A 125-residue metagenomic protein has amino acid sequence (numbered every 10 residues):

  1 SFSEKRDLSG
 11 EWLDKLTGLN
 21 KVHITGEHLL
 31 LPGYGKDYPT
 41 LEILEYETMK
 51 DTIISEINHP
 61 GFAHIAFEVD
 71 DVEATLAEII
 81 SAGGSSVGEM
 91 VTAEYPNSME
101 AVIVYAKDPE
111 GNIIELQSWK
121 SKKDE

Functional and structural regions predicted by a protein language model:
S1, L19-T25, E42-I43, E68-A74: Short low-complexity stretches enriched in small and charged residues
S1-D37, S81, N97-M99, Y105: Core segments of cupin and vicinal oxygen chelate
R6, D37-Y38, L44-E110: Vicinal oxygen chelate
L116-S118: Conserved SAM-binding loop
K120-K123: A short acidic/small-residue loop/turn micro-motif
